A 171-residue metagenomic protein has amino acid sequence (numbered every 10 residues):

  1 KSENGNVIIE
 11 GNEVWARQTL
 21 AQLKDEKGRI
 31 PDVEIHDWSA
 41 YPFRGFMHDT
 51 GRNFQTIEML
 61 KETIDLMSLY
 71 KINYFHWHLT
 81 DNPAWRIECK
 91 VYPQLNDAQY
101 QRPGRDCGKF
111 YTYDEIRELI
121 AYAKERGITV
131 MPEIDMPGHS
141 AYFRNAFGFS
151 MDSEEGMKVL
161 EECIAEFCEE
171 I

Functional and structural regions predicted by a protein language model:
E3-I171: Feature activates predominantly on carbohydrate-active enzymes
